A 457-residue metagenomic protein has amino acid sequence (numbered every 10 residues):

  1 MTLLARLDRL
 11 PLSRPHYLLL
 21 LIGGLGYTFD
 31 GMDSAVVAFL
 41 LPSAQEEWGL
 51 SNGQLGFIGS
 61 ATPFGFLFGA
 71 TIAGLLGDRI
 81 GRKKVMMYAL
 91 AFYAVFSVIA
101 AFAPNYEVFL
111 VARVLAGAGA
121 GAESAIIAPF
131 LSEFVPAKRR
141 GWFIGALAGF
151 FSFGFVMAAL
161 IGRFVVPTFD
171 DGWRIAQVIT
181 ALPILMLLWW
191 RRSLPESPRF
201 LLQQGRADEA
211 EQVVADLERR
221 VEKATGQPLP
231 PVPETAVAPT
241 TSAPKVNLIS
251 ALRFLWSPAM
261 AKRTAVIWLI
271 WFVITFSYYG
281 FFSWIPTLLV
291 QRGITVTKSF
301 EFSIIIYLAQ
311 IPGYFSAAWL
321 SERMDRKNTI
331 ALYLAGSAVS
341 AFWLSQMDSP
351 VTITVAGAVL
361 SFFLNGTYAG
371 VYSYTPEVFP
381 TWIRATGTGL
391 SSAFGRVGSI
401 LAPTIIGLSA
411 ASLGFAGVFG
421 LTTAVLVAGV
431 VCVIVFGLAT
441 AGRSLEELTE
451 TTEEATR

Functional and structural regions predicted by a protein language model:
M1-R457: Transmembrane-helix signature of 12-pass secondary carriers
